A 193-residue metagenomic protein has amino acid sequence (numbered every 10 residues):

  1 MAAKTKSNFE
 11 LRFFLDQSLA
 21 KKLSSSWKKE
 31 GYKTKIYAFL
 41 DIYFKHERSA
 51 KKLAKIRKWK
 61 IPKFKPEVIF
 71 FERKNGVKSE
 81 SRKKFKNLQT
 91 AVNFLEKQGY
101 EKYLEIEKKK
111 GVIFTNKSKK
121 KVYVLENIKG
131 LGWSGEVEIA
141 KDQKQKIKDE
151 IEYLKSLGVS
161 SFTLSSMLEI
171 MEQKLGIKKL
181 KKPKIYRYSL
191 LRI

Functional and structural regions predicted by a protein language model:
M1-T5, I128-L131: Short, flexible turn/loop "capping" segments at secondary-structure junctions
A2-K120, S160-I193: N-terminal strand-loop-strand beta-hairpin
D16, A140-Q143: Short beta->alpha junction loops/turns
I56, L95, L125-I128, G135 (+1 more regions): Generic hydrophobic secondary-structure signal
G76-K78, G132-W133, Q143-Q145: A short local loop/turn or secondary-structure capping micro-motif enriched for an aromatic residue
E105-K141: Conserved, surface-exposed functional patches that form binding/active-site neighborhoods
Q145-F162: Long, well-ordered alpha-helical scaffolding segments within enzyme catalytic domains, especially pronounced
